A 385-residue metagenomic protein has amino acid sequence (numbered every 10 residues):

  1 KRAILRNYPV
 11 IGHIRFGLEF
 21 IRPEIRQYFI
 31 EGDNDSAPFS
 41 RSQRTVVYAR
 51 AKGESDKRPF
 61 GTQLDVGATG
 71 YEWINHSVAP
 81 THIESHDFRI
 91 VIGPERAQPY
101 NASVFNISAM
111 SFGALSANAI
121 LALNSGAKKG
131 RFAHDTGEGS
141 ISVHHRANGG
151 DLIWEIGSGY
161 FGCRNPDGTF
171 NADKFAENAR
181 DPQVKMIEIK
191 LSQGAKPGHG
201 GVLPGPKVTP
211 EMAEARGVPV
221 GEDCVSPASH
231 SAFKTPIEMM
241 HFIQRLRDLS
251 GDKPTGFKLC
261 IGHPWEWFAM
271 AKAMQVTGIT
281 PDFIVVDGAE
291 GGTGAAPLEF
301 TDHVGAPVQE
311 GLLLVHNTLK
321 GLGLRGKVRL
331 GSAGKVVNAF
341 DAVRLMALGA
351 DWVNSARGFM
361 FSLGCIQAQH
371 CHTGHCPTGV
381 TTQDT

Functional and structural regions predicted by a protein language model:
K1-A133, G139-G149, W154-A195, P204-G205: Conserved, well-structured core domains of diverse proteins
Q98-N106, Q193-P197, V202-P204, E214-P227 (+2 more regions): N-terminal small/glycine-rich loop or linker at the start of catalytic domains across soluble metabolic enzymes
N106-A117, S158-G168, G200-V202, S226-T235 (+2 more regions): Active-site mouth loops of central-metabolism enzymes
A114, Y160-G162, G194-P197, V218-S226 (+2 more regions): Conserved radical SAM core fold
A117, L121, G130, H134 (+3 more regions): Internal alpha/beta core interface subdomains
A122-S125, N171, L203-K207, A271-V276 (+2 more regions): Short, solvent-exposed amphipathic alpha-helical segments in soluble enzyme and RNA/protein-processing domains
D181-R216, G349, Q367-T385: Mobile "lid/hinge" segments at catalytic clefts and subdomain interfaces of large enzymes
V225-T385: Glycine-rich phosphate/ribose-binding loops and adjacent secondary-structure elements that form binding surfaces
